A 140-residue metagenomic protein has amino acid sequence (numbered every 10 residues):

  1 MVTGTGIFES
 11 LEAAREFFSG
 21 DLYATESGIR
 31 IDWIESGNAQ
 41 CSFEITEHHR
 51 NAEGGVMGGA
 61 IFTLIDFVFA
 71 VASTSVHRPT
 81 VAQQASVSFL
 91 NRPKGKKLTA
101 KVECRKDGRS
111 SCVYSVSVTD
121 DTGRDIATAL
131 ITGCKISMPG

Functional and structural regions predicted by a protein language model:
M1-G140: Terminal targeting signals and extreme-terminal segments of soluble enzymes
